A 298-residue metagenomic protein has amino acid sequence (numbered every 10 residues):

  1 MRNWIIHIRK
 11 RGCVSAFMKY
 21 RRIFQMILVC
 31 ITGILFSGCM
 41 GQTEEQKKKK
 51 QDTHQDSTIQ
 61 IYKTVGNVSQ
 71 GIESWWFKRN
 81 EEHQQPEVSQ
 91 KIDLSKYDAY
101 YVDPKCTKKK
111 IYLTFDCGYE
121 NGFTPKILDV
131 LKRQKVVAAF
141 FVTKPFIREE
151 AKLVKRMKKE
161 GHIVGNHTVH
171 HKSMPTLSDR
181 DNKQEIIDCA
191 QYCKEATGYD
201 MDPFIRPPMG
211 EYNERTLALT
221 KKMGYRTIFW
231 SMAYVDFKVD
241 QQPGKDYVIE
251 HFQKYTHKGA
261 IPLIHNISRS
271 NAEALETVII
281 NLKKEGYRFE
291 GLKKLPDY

Functional and structural regions predicted by a protein language model:
F17-S37: Sec-dependent bacterial lipoprotein signal peptides
Q25-L28, G38-T114, E120-K126, R133 (+2 more regions): N-terminal pre-catalytic segment of deacetylase/amide-hydrolase enzymes
K109-I111, N121-P125, K132-I267: Metal-dependent polysaccharide deacetylase catalytic core of the NodB/CE4 family, i.e., the active-site-bearing domain
L128, A190, Q253, E276-I279 (+1 more regions): Non-transmembrane alpha-helical segments in soluble domains of secreted/periplasmic/extracellular proteins
H257-K293: Catalytic grooves of carbohydrate-active enzymes
